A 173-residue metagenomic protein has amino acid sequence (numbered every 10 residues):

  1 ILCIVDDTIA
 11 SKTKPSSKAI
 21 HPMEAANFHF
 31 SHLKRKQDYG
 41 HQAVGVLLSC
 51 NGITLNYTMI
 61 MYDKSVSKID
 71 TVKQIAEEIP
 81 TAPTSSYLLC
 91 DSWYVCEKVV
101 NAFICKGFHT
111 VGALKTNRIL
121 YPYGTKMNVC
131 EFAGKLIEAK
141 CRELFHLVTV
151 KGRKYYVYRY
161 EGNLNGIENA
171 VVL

Functional and structural regions predicted by a protein language model:
I1, K12-S17, N51-L173: Single, function-defining residue in the core of a domain
I1-N51, R153-K154, Y158: Active-site-proximal, Lys/Arg-enriched surface segment that forms a nucleic-acid-binding/basic interface patch
